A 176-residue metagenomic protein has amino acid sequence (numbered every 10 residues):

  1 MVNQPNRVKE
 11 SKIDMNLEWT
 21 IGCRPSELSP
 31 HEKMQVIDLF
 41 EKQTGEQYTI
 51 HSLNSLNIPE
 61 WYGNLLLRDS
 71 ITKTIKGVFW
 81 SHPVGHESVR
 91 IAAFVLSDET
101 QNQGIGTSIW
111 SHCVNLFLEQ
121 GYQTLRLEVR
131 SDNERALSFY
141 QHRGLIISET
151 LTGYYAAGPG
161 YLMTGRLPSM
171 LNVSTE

Functional and structural regions predicted by a protein language model:
M1-I13, G153, A157-E176: Terminal substrate-recognition subdomain of acyl/acetyltransferases
V8-E99, T107-H112, L116, R166: Acetyl-CoA-dependent GNAT
S97-E99, Q103, S131-D132: Active-site acidic-Proline motif in GNAT/NAT acetyltransferases
G106, W110, D132-A136, G153-P159: Short glycine/proline-centered loop/turn elements that form peptide/ligand docking sites
F117-E128: Conserved GNAT acetyl-CoA-binding A-motif
E128-V129, Q141, I146-L162: Conserved catalytic-core motifs of GNAT/GCN5-like acyltransferases
